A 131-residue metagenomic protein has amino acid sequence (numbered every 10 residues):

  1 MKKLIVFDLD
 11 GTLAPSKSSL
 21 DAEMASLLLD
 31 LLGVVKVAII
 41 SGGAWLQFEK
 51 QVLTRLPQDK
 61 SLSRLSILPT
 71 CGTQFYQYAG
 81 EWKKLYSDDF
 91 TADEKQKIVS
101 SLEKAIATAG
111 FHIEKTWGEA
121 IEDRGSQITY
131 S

Functional and structural regions predicted by a protein language model:
K2-S19, I39, I67: Asp-based phosphoryl-transfer active-site loop
S19-A120: Active-site phosphate-binding/coordination module
S126-S131: A generic structural motif
